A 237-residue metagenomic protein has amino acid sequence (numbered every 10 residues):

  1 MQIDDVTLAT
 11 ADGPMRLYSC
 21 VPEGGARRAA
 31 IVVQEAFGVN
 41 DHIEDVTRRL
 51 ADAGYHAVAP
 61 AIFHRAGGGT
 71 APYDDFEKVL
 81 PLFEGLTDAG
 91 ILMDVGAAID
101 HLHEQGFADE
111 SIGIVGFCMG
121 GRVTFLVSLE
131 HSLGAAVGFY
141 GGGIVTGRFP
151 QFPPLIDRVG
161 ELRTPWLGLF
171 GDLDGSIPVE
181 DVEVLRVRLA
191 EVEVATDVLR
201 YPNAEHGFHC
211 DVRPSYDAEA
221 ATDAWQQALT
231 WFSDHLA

Functional and structural regions predicted by a protein language model:
M1-A237: N-terminal cap/leader regions of alpha/beta-hydrolase-fold enzymes, predominantly small-molecule hydrolases
